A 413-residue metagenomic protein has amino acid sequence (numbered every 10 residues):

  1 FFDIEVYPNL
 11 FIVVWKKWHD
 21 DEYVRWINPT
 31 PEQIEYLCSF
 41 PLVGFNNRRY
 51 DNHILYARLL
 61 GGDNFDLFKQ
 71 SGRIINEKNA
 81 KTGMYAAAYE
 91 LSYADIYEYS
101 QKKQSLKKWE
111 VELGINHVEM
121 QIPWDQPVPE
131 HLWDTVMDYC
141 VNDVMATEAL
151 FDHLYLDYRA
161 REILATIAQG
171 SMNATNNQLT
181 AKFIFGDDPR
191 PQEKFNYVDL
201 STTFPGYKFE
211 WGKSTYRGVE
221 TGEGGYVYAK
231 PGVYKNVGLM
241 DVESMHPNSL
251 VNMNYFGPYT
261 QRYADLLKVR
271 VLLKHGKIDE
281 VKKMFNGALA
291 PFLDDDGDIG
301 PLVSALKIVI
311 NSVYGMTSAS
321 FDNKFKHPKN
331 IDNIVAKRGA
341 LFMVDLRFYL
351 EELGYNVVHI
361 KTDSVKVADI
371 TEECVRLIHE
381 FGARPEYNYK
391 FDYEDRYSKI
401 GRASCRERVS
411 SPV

Functional and structural regions predicted by a protein language model:
F1-K16, S244-S249: Gly/Thr-rich phosphate-binding beta-strand-loop-beta motif of the actin/hexokinase/Hsp70
I4-P8, R270-H327: Active-site cores of enzymes that catalyze phosphoryl transfer or operate on phosphate-rich substrates
H19-K108: Conserved DEDDh/DEDDy metal-dependent 3′-5′ exonuclease domain
P41-R48, Y355-K361, K366-A368: Short glycine-rich phosphate-binding loop at a beta-alpha junction
R49-G61, E243-G257: Short active-site loop/helix that positions an aromatic residue
E110-D134: A short, charged helix-loop
E130, C140-M253, G300-Y349, H359 (+2 more regions): Common nucleic-acid-contacting/processivity interface regions adjacent to the catalytic cores of nucleic-acid enzymes
A368-S411: C-terminal polymerase-core module
